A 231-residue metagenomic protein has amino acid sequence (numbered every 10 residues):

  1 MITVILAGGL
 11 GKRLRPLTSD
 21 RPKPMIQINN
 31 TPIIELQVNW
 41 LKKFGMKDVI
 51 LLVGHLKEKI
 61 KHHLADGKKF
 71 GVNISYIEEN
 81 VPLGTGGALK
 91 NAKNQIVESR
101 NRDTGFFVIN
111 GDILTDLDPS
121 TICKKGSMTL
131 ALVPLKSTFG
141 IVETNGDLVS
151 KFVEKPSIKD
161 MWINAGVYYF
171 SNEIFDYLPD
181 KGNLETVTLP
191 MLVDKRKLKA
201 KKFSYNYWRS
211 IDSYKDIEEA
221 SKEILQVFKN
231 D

Functional and structural regions predicted by a protein language model:
M1-S19, F44, K197: N-terminal nucleotide-binding beta1-loop-alpha1 segment
I2-I5, Q27, T31-N110, Y177-D180 (+1 more regions): Conserved N-terminal catalytic core of the sugar/cofactor nucleotidyltransferase
L10, G111-I113: Active-site metal-binding loops of divalent metal-dependent hydrolases
L14, I60-L64, A220: Hydrophobic packing residues within well-ordered alpha-helices of enzyme cores
M25, I141-T144, A200: A structural signal for short hydrophobic beta-strand segments in well-ordered beta-sheet cores
M46, F107, L114, S120-C123 (+2 more regions): Catalytic-core segments of class I nucleotidyltransferases/pyrophosphorylases that form NMP-activated intermediates
H55, T129-G146: Short beta-strand-to-loop element that shapes/binds the nucleotide-sugar donor at the catalytic cleft/hinge
